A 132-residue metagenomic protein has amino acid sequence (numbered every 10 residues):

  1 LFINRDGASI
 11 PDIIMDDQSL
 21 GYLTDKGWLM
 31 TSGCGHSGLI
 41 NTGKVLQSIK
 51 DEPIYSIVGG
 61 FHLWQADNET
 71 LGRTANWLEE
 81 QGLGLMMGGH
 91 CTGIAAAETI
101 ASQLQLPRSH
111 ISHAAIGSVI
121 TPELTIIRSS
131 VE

Functional and structural regions predicted by a protein language model:
L1-I10, I126-E132: Flexible, acidic/histidine-containing loops and adjacent segments that form or flank the divalent-metal
D6, Q65-D67, L124: Solvent-exposed, flexible loop/coil residues
I13-S19, L23-I116: Cap/insert and terminal regions of metallo-dependent hydrolase folds
H110-E132: Short, basic/aromatic-enriched C-terminal tail that caps enzymatic domains
